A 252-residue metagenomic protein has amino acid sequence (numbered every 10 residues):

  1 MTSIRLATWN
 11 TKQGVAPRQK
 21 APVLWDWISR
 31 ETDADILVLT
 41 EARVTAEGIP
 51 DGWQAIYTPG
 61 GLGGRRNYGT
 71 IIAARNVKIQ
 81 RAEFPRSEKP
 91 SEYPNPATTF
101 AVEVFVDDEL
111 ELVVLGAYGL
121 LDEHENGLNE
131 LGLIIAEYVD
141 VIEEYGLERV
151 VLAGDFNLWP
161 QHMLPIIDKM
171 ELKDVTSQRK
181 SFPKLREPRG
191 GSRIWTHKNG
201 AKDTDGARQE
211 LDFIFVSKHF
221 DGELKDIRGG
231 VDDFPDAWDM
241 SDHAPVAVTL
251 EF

Functional and structural regions predicted by a protein language model:
I4-T11, W27-E47, V114, I134-L164 (+2 more regions): Active-site beta-strand/loop signature of hydrolases that rely on acidic residues for catalysis
T8, R66-T70, P94-A101, R208-I214 (+1 more regions): Short hydrophobic/aromatic beta-strand or adjacent loop that forms the aromatic wall/cage of a ligand/substrate-binding
T8-K20, E123-N129: Acidic/histidine-rich helix-loop elements that form or flank divalent-metal/phosphate-binding sites at the catalytic
V15-A16, T45-G48, G64-R66, D122-E125 (+3 more regions): Short catalytic/ligand-binding loop motif for oxyanion handling, primarily in non-cytosolic enzymes, centered on
R18-R30: Short, acidic/polar
I36-G119: Structured beta-strand-rich core segments of catalytic domains in phosphoester-bond hydrolases
A46, E83, E143-R149, L158-F252: Metal-dependent phosphoester-hydrolase catalytic domains
P94, A101-E103, L115, L120 (+1 more regions): Internal catalytic-core helix/loop-beta-alpha segment that presents or stabilizes conserved functional determinants
